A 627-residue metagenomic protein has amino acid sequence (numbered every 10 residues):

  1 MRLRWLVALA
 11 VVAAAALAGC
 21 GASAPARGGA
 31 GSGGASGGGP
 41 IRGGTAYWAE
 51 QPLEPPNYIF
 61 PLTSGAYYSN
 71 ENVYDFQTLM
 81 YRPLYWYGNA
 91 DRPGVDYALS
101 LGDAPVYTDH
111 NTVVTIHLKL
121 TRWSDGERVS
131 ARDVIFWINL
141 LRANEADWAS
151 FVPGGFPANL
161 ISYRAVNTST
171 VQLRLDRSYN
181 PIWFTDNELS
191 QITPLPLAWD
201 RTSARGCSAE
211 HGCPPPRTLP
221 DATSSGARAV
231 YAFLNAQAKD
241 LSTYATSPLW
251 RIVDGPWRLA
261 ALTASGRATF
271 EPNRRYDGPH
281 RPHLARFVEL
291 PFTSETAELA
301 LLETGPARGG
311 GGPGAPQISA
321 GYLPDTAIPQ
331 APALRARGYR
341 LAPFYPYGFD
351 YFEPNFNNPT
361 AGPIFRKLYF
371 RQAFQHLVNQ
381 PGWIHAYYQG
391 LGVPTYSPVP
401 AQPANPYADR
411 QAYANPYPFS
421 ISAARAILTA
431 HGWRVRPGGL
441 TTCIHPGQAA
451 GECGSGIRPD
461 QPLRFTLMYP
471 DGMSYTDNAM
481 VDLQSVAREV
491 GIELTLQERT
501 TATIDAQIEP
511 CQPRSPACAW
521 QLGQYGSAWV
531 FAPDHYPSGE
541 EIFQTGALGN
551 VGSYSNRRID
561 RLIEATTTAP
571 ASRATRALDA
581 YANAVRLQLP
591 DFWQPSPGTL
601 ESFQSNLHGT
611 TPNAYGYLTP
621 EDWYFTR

Functional and structural regions predicted by a protein language model:
G21, G33-G39, T112, Y345 (+9 more regions): Extracytoplasmic/peripheral linker and loop segments enriched in polar/acidic and small residues with frequent Thr/Pro
R42, I182, H385, W433-P470 (+3 more regions): Bilobed periplasmic-binding protein-like "clamshell/Venus-flytrap" ligand-binding domains
Y47-D109, N139, I252: N-terminal lobe/hinge region of extracytoplasmic solute-binding protein
W48, G126, L301-A320, L467 (+2 more regions): Periplasmic binding protein-like
D103-W148, V166, Q172-R174, W183 (+3 more regions): Aromatic- and charge-enriched surface segment that lines or borders ligand/interaction sites
L141-F151, Y163-R164, A260-R275, L290-G362 (+4 more regions): Extracellular/periplasmic solute-recognition and catalytic clefts
P153-L234: Surface-exposed binding/hinge segments that line and control ligand-binding clefts or catalytic entry sites
R251, R258, T269-R274, R366-S485 (+1 more regions): Append "and occasionally in soluble cytosolic enzymes with long acidic Gly/Pro-rich linkers
